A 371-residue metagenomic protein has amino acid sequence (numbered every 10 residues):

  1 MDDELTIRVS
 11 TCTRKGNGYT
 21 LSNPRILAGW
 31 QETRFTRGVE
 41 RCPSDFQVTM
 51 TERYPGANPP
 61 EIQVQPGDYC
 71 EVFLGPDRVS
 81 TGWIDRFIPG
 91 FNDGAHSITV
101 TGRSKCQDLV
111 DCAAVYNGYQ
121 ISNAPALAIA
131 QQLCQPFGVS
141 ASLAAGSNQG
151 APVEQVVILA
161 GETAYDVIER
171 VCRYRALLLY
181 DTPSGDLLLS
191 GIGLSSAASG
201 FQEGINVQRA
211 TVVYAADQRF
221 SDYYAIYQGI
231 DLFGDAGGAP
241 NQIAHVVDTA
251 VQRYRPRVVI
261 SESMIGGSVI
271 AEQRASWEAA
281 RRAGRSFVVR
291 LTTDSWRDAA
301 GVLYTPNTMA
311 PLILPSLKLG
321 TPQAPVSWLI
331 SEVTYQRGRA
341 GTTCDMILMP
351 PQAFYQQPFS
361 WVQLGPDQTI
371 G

Functional and structural regions predicted by a protein language model:
M1-K15, Y19-T20, E169, R173 (+3 more regions): Acidic, small/polar-enriched beta strand-loop surface segments
M1-V115, Y174-A176, A197, F201-V212: Assembly/oligomerization scaffold segments
S44, D68, R78-S80, H96-I98 (+5 more regions): Envelope-exposed proteins and targeting segments
D45-T49, Y69-E71, T99-T101, Y224 (+3 more regions): Beta-strand secondary-structure signal
M50, G102-S104, G191, Y227 (+1 more regions): Flexible glycine-/small-residue-rich
P60-I62, P76, P125, I129 (+3 more regions): Short amphipathic alpha-helical segments
R86-S104, F287, Q336-P350: Short, solvent-exposed secondary-structure boundary/capping segments
G94-A215: Charged- and aromatic-enriched interaction segments used to assemble and dock large macromolecular complexes
